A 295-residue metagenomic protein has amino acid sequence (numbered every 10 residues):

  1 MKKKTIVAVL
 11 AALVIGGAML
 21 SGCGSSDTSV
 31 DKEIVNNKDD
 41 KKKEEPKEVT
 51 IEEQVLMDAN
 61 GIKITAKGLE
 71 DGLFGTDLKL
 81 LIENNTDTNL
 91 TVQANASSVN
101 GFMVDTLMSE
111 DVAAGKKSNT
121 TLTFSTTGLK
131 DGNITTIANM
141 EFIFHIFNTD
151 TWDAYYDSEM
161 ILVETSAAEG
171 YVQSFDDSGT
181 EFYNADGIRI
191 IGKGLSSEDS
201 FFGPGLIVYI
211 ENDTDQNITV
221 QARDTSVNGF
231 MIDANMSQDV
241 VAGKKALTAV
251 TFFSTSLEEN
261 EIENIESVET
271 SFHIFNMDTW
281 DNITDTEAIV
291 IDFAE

Functional and structural regions predicted by a protein language model:
M1-T5: Positively charged n-region of N-terminal signal peptides that target proteins for export
A8, G24-A66, D176-Y183: N-terminal, intrinsically disordered, polar/charged segments of Gram-positive cell-envelope systems that serve as
A18-G22: C-terminal motif of bacterial Sec signal peptides marking the signal peptidase cleavage site
L73-K79, S118, F201-L206, D285-E287: Short, solvent-exposed loop/turn segments enriched in Ser/Thr/Gly
L81-N89, Y209-T214: Asparagine-centered strand-capping/turn motif at beta-strand->loop junctions
T88-A96, Q216-D224: Short, hydrophobic/aromatic beta-strand segments
M103-D157, F230-W280: Short, solvent-exposed, Trp/other aromatic-anchored flexible loops in extracytoplasmic proteins
I146-G192: Surface-exposed beta-loop interaction hotspot
